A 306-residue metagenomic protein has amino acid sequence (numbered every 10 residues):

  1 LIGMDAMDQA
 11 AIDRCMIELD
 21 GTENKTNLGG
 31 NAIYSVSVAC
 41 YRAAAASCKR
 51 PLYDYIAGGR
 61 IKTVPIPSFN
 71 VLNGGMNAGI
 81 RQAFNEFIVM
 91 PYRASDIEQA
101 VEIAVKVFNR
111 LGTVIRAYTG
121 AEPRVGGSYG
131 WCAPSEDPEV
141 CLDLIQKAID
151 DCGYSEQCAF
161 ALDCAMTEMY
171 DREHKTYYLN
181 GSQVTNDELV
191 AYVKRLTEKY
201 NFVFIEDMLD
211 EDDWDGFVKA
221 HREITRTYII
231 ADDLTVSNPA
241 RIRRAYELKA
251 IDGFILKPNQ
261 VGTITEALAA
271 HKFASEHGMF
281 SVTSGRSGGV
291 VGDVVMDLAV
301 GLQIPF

Functional and structural regions predicted by a protein language model:
L1-C48, V101, G130: Metal- or metallocofactor-binding catalytic centers and their adjacent structured scaffolds across diverse enzyme
I2-A6, I17-G21, A45-A46, R50 (+12 more regions): Generic secondary-structure signature for well-ordered alpha-helical cores
A11-R14, P51-N70, A159-C164, F204 (+3 more regions): Beta-strand segments within the central parallel beta-sheet cores of soluble alpha/beta enzyme folds
D13, I17, Y34-A45, Y53 (+10 more regions): Predominant activation on well-ordered alpha-helical scaffold segments within soluble catalytic domains
E23-N27, I88-M90, G130-C132, G253-K257 (+1 more regions): Short glycine-rich or small-residue beta-strand-to-loop segments that form or flank ligand, phosphate, metal/Fe-S
N31, G59-F87, W131-A159, E168: Glycine-rich anion-binding loops of enzyme active sites
K62-R124, Y129: Mobile "lid/hinge" segments at catalytic clefts and subdomain interfaces of large enzymes
A121-E122, E136-F306: Catalytic core of soluble alpha/beta enzymes
